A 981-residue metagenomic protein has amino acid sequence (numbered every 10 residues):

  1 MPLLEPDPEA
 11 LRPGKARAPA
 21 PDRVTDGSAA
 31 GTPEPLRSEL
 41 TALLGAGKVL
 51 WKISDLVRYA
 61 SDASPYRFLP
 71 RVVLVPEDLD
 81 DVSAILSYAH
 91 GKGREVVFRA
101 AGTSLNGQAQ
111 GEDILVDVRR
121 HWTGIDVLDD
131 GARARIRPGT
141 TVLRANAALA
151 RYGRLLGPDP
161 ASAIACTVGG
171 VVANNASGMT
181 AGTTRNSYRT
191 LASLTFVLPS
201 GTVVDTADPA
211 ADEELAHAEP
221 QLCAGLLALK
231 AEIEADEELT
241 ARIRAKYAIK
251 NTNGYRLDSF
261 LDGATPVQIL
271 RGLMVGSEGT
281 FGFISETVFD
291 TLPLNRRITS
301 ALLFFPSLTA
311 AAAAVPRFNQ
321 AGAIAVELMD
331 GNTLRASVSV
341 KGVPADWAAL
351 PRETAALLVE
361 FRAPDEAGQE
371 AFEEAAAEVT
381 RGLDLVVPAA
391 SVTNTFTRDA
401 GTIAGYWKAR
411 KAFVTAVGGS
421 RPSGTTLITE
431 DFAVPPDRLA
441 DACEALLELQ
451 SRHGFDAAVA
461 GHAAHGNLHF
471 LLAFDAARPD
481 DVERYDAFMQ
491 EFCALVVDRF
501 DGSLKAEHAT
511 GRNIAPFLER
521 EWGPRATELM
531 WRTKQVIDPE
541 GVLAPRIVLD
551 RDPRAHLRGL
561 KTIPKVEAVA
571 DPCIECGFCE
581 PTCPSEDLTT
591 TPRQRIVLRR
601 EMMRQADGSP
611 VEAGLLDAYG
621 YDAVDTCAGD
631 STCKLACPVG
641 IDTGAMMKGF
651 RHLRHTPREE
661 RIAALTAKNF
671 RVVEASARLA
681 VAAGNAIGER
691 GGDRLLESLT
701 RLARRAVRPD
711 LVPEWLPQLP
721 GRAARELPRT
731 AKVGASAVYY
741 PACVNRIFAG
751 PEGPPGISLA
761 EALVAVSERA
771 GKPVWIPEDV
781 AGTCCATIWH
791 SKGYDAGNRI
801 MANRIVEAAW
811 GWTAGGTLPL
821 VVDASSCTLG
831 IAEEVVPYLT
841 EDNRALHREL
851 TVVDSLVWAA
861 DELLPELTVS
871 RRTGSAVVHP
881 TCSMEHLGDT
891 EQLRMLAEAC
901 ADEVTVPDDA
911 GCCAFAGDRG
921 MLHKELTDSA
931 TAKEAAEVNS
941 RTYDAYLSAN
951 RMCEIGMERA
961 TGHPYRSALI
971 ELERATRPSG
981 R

Functional and structural regions predicted by a protein language model:
M1-G91, A101-A132, A161, T280 (+4 more regions): N-terminal flexible segment immediately upstream of the FAD-binding catalytic core in FAD-dependent oxidoreductases
L40, S64-V96, V118-P160, V172 (+3 more regions): N-terminal glycine-rich flavin-associated loop
W51-I53, V57-Y59, S259-T265, R271-A487 (+3 more regions): C-terminal substrate-recognition/cap domain of FAD-linked oxidoreductases
V171-V338, P351-L358, E586-P610, T632-K634: Mobile "lid/hinge" segments at catalytic clefts and subdomain interfaces of large enzymes
L518-R520, A555-E575, D607-G629: Ferredoxin-like iron-sulfur electron-transfer modules
D538, G644-R981: Iron-sulfur cluster-binding electron-transfer modules in prokaryotic oxidoreductases
G541-I547, F578-M602, T626-L653, G830-I831 (+2 more regions): Iron-sulfur cluster-binding cysteine motifs and their immediate structural context in ferredoxin-like electron-transfer
L549, E586-Y619, G640-L665, R966-R974: Non-heme iron-sulfur electron-transfer modules
